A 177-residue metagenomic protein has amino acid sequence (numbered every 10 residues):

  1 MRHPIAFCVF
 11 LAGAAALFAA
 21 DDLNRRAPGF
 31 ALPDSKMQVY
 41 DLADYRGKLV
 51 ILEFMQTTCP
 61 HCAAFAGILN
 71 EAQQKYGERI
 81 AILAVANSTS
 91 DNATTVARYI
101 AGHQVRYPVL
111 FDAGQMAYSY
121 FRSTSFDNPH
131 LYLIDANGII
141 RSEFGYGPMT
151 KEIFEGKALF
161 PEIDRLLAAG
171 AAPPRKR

Functional and structural regions predicted by a protein language model:
M1-P4: Positively charged n-region of N-terminal signal peptides that target proteins for export
A6-A16: Bacterial N-terminal signal peptides
F18-L42: N-terminal "domain-start" segment that seeds a small globular fold
Y40-A63: Short active-site neighborhood of thiol/selenol oxidoreductases, capturing the structured segment around
I51-L52, I82, L131: Hydrophobic beta-strand anchors of alpha/beta hydrolase catalytic cores
A63-H103, G114-Y120, K176-R177: Structural microenvironment flanking redox-active thiols in thiol-disulfide oxidoreductases
V105-P108, S123-Y132: Structural micro-motif
L133-R177: Thiol-/selenol-based redox modules, centered on thioredoxin-like and closely related oxidoreductase domains
